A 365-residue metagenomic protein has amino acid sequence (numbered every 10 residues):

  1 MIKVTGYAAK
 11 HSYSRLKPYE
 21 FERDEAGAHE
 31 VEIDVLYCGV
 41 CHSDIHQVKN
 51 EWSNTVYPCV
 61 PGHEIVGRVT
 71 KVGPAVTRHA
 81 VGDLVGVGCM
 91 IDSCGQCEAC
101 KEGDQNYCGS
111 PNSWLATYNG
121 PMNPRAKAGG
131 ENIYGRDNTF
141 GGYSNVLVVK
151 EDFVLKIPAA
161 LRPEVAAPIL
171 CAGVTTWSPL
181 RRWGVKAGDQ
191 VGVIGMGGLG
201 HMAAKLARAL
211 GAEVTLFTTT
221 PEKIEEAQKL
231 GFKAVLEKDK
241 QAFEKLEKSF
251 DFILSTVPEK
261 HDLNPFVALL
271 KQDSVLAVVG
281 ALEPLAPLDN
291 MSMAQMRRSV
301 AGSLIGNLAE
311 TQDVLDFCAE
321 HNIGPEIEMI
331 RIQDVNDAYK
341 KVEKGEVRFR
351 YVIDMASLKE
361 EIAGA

Functional and structural regions predicted by a protein language model:
M1-I2, A209, L308-A365: C-terminal hydrophobic helical "lid"/dimerization subdomain of Rossmann-like NAD(P)H-dependent oxidoreductases
D24-C38, E51-K101, Q105-N106, W114 (+1 more regions): Glycine-rich beta-strand-centered segment in the early N-terminal region that forms part of a ligand/cofactor-binding
Y37, G88, L254-T256, M355: Short, well-ordered coil/turn residues at beta-beta hairpins and beta-strand->alpha-helix junctions within
C94-I194: NAD(P)H dinucleotide-binding glycine-rich loop of Rossmann-like/cofactor-binding domains, especially the beta1-alpha1
A187-M196, H201, K205-L263: Adenosine-nucleotide cofactor-binding segment
L270-K271: Helix-to-beta-strand junctions that scaffold the AdoMet/dcAdoMet cofactor pocket in Class I SAM-dependent enzymes
S274-V275: Glycine-centered, small-residue-biased loops immediately flanking beta-strands in adenine/cofactor-binding cores
G280-R297, L308-V314: Rossmann-fold NAD(P)-binding glycine/threonine-rich loop
